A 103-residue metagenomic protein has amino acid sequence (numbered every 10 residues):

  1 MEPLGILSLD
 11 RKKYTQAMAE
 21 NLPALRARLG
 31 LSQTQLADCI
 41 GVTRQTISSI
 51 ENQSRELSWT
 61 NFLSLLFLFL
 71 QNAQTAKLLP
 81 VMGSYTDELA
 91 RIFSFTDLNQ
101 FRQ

Functional and structural regions predicted by a protein language model:
M1-D10, L66, Q71, E88 (+1 more regions): Surface-exposed, interaction-prone regions with an acidic/low-complexity signature
E2-R28: A short, Lys/Arg-rich alpha-helix, primarily the initiator
E20-Q35, S64, D97-Q100: Short basic helix-loop element that most often maps to the first helix and adjoining turn of HTH DNA-binding modules
G30-S49: Short alpha-helical DNA-recognition segment
N52: Short, conserved catalytic or interaction motifs in soluble domains
T60-V81: DNA major-groove recognition helix of helix-turn-helix/homeodomain DNA-binding modules
Q74-Q103: Short, charged recognition helix plus adjacent turn of helix-turn-helix-like nucleic-acid-binding domains
